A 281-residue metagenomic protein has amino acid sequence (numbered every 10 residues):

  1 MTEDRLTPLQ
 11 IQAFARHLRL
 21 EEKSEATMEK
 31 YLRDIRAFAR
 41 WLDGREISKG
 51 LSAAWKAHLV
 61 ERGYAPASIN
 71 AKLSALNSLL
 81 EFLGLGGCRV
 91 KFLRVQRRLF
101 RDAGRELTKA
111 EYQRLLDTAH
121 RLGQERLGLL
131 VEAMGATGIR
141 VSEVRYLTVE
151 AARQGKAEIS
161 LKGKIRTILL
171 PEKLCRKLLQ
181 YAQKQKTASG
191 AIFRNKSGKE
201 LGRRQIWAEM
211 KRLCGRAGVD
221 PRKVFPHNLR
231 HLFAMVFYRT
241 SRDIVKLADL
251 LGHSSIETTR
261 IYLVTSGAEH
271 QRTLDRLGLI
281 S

Functional and structural regions predicted by a protein language model:
M1-S281: Conserved catalytic core of the tyrosine transesterase superfamily
